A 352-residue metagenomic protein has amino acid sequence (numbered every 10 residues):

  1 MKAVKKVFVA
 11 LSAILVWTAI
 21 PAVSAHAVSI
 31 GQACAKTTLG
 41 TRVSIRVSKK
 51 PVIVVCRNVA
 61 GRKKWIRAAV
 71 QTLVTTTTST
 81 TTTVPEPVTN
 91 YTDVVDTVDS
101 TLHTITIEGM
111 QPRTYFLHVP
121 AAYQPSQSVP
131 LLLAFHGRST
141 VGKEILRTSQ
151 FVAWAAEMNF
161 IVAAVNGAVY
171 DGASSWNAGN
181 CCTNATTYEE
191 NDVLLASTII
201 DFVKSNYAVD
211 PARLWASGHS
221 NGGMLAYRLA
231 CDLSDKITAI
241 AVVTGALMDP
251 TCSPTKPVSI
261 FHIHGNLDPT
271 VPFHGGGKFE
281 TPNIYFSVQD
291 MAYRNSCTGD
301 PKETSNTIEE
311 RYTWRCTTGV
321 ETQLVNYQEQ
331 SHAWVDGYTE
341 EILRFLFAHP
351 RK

Functional and structural regions predicted by a protein language model:
K2-D93, D99-S100, S205: Polybasic, low-complexity, intrinsically disordered segments
G31-Q32, V54, G179-N180, N295 (+1 more regions): Extracellular secreted precursors and ectodomains with disulfide-bonded cysteine-rich loops/domains
V70-L131, E157, Y188, D192 (+4 more regions): A domain-start/cap signature at the N-terminus of enzymes
T106, M110-V119, S126-W215, L225-R228 (+2 more regions): Serine-hydrolase catalytic machinery in alpha/beta-hydrolase-like enzymes
V141-E144, D171-S175, M248-C252, P269-F273 (+1 more regions): Extracytoplasmic/secreted cell-surface and envelope-processing proteins
G167, A241-D249, G265-P269: Active-site nucleophile loop of the alpha/beta-hydrolase fold
G167, N266-P269, F273-G276, Q328-S331: Acidic beta-to-alpha connecting loop that harbors the catalytic carboxylate
S259-I263, T281-P282, D290-K352: C-terminal catalytic histidine-bearing segment of alpha/beta-hydrolase fold enzymes
